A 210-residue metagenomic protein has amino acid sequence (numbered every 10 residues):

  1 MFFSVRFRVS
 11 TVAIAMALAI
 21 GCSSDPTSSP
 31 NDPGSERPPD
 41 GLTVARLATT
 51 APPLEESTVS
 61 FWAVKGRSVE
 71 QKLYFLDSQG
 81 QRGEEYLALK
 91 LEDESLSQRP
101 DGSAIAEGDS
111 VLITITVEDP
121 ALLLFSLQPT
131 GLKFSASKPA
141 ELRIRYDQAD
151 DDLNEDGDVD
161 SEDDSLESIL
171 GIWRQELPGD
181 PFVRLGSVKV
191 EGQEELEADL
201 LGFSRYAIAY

Functional and structural regions predicted by a protein language model:
M1-G21: Sec-dependent bacterial lipoprotein signal peptides
L18-P53, Y210: Bacterial Sec-dependent N-terminal signal peptides
R37-Y74, Q79, G108-G171, Q175-L177: Proteolytic processing hotspots in large secreted/extracellular or virion-associated proteins and select intracellular
L76-E107, D147: Proline-anchored loop/turn motifs at beta-strand termini and strand-loop-strand connectors
E85-L87, K138, S168, G202: Residues that flank catalytic or metal-binding motifs in active/ligand-binding sites
Y86, L122-L124, P139, Q193-E197: A generic structural signal for beta-strand entry/edge sites
V183-E191: Solvent-exposed serine/threonine-rich low-complexity stretches and specific carbohydrate-binding patches
E195-Y210: C-terminal beta-strand-rich structural cap/linker in extracellular carbohydrate-active enzymes
